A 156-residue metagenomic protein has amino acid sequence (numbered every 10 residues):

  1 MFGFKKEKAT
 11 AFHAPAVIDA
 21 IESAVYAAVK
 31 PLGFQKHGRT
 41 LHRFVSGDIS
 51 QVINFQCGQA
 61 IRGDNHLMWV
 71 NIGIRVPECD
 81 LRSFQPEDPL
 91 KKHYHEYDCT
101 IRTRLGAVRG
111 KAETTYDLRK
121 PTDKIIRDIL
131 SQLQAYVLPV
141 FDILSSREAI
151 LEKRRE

Functional and structural regions predicted by a protein language model:
F2-A20, A24, K36, R43-E156: Intrinsically disordered, low-complexity regulatory regions enriched in serine/threonine/proline and acidic residues
V29: Pyridoxal 5′-phosphate
